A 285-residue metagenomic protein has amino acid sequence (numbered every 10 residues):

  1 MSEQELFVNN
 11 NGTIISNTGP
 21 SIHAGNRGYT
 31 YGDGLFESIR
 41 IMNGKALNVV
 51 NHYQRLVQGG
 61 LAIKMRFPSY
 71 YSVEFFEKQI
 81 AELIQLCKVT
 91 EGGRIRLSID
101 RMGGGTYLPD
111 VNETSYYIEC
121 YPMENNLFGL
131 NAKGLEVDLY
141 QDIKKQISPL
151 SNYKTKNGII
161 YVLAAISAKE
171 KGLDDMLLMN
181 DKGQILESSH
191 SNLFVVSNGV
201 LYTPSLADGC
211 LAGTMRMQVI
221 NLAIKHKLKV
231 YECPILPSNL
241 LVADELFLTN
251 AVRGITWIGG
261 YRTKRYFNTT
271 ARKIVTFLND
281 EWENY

Functional and structural regions predicted by a protein language model:
M1-E82, G105-Y285: Helix-start/capping segments and mature chain N-termini
I80, L86-I99: Ordered, amphipathic secondary-structure segments that act as subunit-interaction surfaces in large macromolecular
